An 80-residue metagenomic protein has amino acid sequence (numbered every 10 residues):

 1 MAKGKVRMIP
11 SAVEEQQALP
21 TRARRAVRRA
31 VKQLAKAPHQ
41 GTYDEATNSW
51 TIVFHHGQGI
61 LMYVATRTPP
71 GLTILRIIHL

Functional and structural regions predicted by a protein language model:
M1-V6, E14-A18, R22-R29, V53-L80: Enriched for short, Lys/Arg-rich terminal
S11: C-terminal catalytic core of Y-nucleophile DNA break-rejoin enzymes
R29-H56: A short, surface-exposed loop/turn module that caps and links secondary-structure elements
